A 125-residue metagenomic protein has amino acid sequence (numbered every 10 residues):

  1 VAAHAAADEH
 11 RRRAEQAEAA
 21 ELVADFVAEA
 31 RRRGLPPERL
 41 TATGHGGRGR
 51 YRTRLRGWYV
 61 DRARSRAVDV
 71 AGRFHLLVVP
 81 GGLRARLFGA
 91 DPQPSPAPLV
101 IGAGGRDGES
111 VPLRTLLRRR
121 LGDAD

Functional and structural regions predicted by a protein language model:
V1-R52: N-terminal domain-onset segments
F26, A30, F74, L99-I101 (+1 more regions): Generic structural hydrophobic/aromatic packing signal, biased to beta-strands
L35-E38, R64, G72, S95-L99: Generic structural motif recognizing short loop/turn segments at the entrances and edges of beta-strands
A42, G46, L76, G82 (+2 more regions): Generic preference for flexible, low-structure residues
A42-V78: Amphipathic, interaction-prone secondary-structure segments
V68-P94: Intrinsically disordered, low-complexity regulatory segments enriched in Ser/Thr/Pro and charged residues
R86-D125: Helix-rich interaction surfaces within compact, conserved domain-sized segments that mediate assembly or partner
